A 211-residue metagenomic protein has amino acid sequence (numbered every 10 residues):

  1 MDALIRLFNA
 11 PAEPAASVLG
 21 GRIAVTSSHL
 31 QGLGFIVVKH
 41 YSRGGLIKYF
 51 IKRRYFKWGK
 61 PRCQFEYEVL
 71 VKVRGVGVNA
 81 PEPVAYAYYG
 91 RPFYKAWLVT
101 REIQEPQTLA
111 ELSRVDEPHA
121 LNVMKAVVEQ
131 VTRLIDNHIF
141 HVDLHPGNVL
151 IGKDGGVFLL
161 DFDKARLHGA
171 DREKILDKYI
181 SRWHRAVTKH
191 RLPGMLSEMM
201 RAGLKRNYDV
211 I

Functional and structural regions predicted by a protein language model:
A3-P106, T132, D136: Conserved ATP-binding subdomain of kinase catalytic cores across diverse folds
V38, V142, L160: Active-site flanking residues adjacent to catalytic metal/cofactor-binding acidic residues
Q104, P146, K164: Short, glycine/acidic-enriched loop or turn micro-motifs at the edges of active sites
T108-E117: AlphaC helix of the protein kinase catalytic domain
H119-Q130: Conserved alphaE helix
N137, V142-L144: Residue immediately N-terminal to the catalytic "proton-acceptor" Asp in the protein kinase catalytic loop
L144-I151: Hydrophobic residue at the +6 position relative to the catalytic HRD Asp in the kinase catalytic loop
G152, V157-I211: C-lobe/activation-segment region of protein kinase-like
